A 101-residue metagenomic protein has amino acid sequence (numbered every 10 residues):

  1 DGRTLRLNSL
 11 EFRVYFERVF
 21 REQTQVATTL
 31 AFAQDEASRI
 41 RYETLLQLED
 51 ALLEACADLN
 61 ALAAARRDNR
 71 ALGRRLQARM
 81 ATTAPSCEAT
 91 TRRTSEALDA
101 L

Functional and structural regions predicted by a protein language model:
D1, D35-E36, D50, D58 (+2 more regions): Acidic-enriched, low-complexity/disordered segments with a strong bias for Aspartate over Glutamate
D1-I40: Immediate post-signal-peptide N-terminus of mature secreted/exported proteins
D1-L10, T82-P85, A89, R93-L101: Long, non-catalytic architectural segments outside compact domain cores
F16-A31, L53-A63, T91-L98: Extended amphipathic alpha-helical scaffold segments
R41-T94: Long, amphipathic, charge-rich alpha-helical segments that form helical bundles/coiled-coils
